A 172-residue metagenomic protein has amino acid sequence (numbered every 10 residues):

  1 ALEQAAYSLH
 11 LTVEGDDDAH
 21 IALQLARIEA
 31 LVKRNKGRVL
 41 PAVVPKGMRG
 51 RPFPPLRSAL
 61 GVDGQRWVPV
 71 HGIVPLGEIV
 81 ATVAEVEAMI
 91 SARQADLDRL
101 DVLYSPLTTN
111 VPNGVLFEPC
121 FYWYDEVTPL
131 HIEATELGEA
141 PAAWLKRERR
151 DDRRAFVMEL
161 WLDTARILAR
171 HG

Functional and structural regions predicted by a protein language model:
A1-F156, L160-D163: C-terminal substrate-recognition/cap domain of FAD-linked oxidoreductases
A169-G172: Activity-critical C-terminal alpha-helical subdomain
